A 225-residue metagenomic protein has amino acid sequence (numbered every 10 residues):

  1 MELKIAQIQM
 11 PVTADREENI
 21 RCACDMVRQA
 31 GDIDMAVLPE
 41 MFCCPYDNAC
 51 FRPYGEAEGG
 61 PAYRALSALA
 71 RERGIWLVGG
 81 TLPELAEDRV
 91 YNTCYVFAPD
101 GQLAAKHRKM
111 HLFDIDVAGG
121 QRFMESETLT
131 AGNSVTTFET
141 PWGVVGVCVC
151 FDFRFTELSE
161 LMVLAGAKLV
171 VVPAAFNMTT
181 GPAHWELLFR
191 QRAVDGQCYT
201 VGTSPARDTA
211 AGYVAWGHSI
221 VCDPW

Functional and structural regions predicted by a protein language model:
M1-P11: Short beta-strand segments enriched in small/hydrophobic residues
I5, V27-R52, A70, L77-V78 (+3 more regions): Active-site beta-strand/loop signature of hydrolases that rely on acidic residues for catalysis
A6, Y95-F97, I220: Conserved hydrophobic/aromatic positions in well-ordered beta-strands
Q9-P11, R108, S204: Residue-level recognition of beta-strand->loop/alpha-helix junctions
I20-I33, S159: Short amphipathic alpha-helices and their capping/turn segments at secondary-structure boundaries
P53-R64, F123-L129: A short acidic, glycine-rich active-site loop that binds or catalyzes chemistry on phosphate/adenosine moieties
E58-V78, F153-W225: CN hydrolase (nitrilase-like) catalytic-core segments centered on the catalytic cysteine and neighboring Lys/Glu
L85-A165, M178-L188: Active-site catalytic loop in hydrolytic enzyme cores
